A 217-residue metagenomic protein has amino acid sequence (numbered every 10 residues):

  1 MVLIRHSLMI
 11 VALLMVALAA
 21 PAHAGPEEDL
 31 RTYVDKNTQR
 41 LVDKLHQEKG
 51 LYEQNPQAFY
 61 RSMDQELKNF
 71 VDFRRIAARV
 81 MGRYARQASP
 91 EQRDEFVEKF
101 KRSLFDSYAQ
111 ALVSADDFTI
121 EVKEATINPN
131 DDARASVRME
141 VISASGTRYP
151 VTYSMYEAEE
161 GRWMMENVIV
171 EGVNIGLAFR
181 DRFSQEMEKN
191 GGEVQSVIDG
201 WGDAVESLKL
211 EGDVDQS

Functional and structural regions predicted by a protein language model:
M1-M9: Bacterial N-terminal signal peptides that target proteins for export
M9-A17: Bacterial N-terminal signal peptides
L18-A24: Sec/Tat signal peptide C-region and signal peptidase I cleavage site
P26-Y108: Early exported N-terminus immediately downstream of N-terminal targeting peptides
K36, S62, K68, E91 (+5 more regions): Extracytoplasmic
D106-T152, G200-S217: Surface-exposed, charged secondary-structure patches
Y149-L177: Short beta-strand edge/turn micro-motifs at domain boundaries
N167-S217: Low-complexity, intrinsically disordered terminal/linker segments enriched in charged and Gly/Pro repeats
